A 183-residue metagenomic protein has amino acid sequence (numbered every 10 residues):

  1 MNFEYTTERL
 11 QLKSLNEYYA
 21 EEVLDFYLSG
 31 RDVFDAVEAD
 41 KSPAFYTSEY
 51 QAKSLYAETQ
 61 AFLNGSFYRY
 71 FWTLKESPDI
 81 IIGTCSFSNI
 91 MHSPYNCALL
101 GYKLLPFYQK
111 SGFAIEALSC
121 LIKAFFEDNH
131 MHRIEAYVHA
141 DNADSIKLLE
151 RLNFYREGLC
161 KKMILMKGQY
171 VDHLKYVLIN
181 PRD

Functional and structural regions predicted by a protein language model:
M1-E22, F26-A36, R69, T73-D183: Acyl-donor (CoA/ACP) binding surface of acyl/acetyltransferases
V33-Y56: Conserved GNAT-fold acetyl-CoA-binding loop/helix
D40, Q60-L63, N96, V171: A broadly tuned "polar low-complexity/structure-edge" signature
P43-A44, Y56-F71: A short helix-loop-beta-strand connector motif used in the catalytic cores of GNAT acetyltransferases and, in some
